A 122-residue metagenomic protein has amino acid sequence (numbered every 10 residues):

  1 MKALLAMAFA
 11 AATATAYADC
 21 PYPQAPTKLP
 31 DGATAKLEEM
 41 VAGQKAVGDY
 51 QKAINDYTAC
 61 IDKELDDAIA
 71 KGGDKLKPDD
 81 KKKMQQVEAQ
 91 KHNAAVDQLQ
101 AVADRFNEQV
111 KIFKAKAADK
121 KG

Functional and structural regions predicted by a protein language model:
M1-A10: Sec-dependent signal peptide recognition, specifically the positively charged N-region followed immediately by
M1-K2, P30, K77: Serine/threonine-rich low-complexity intrinsically disordered regions
L5-A6, A16, D74: Cleavable N-terminal signal peptides
A11-T15: N-terminal signal peptide c-region/cleavage motif recognized by signal peptidases
Y17-D66: Immediate post-signal-peptide N-terminus of mature secreted/exported proteins
E64-G122: Compact alpha-helical subdomains of small soluble proteins
